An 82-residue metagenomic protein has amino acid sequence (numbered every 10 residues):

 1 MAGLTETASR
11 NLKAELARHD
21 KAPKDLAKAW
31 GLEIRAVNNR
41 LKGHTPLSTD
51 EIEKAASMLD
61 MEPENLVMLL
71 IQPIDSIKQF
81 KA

Functional and structural regions predicted by a protein language model:
M1-D25, A29: A short, Lys/Arg-rich alpha-helix, primarily the initiator
A2-G3, D20, N39, V67-A82: Short, charged recognition helix plus adjacent turn of helix-turn-helix-like nucleic-acid-binding domains
P23, I34, T49-I52: Helix-turn-helix DNA-binding elements, focusing on the entry/boundary residues of the two helices that contact DNA
K28, N39, S57: Alpha-helical residues within the helix-turn-helix
G31-P46: Recognition helix of helix-turn-helix/homeodomain-like DNA-binding domains that insert into the DNA major groove
H44-A56: Short, basic-rich loop-to-helix N-cap that marks the start of a DNA-contacting helix
